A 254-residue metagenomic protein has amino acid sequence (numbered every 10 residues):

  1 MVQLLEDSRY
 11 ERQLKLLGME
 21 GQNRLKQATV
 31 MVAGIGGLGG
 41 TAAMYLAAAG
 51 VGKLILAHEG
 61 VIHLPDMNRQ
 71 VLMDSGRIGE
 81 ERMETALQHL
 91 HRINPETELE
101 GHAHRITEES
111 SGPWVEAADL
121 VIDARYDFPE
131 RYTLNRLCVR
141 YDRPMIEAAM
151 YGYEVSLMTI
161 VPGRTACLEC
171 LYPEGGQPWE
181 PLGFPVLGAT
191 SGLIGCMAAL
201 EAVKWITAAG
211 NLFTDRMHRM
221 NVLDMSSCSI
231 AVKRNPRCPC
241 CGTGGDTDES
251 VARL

Functional and structural regions predicted by a protein language model:
M1-M31, L64, E249-L254: N-terminal charged helix/coil linker that caps or initiates catalytic domains
V32-G34, A57: Conserved N-terminal Rossmann-fold NAD(P)-binding element of oxidoreductases
L38-G39: Hydrophobic/small residue at the entry helix of a nucleotide-binding pocket
A43-M44, N135: Generic hydrophobic/aromatic pocket-lining and core-packing "Φ" positions
V51-N94: Glycine-rich phosphate-binding loop and adjoining beta1-alpha1-beta2 segment of Rossmann-like nucleotide-binding folds
L99-G101, I106-T107, P113-M197, E201-A209 (+1 more regions): E1/E1-like adenylate-forming module used to activate ubiquitin-like modifiers and sulfur-carrier proteins
D215: Long C-terminal interaction/binding lobes of large macromolecular proteins
